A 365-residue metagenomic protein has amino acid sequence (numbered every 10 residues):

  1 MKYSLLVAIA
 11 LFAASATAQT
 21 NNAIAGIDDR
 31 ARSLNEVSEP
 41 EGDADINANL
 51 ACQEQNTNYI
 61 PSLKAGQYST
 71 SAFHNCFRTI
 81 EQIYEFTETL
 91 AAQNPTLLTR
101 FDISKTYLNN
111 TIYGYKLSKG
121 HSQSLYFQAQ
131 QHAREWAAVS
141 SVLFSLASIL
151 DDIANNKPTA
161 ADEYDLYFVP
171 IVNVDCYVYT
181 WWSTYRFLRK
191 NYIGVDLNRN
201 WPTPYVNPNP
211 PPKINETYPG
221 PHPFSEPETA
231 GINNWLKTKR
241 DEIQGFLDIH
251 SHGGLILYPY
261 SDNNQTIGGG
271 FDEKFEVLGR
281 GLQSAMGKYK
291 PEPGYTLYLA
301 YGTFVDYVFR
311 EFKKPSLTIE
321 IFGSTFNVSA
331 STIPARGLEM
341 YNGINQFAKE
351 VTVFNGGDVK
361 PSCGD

Functional and structural regions predicted by a protein language model:
K2-S71: Extreme N-terminal flexible tails
T57-L63, G245-D248, G253-G270, Y298-G364: Active-site-adjacent mobile loop/cap segments within catalytic or ligand-binding domains
S69-R78, Q131-R134, N215-H222, T266-G268 (+1 more regions): Second-shell loop/turn segments in exported
F77-L125: Soluble metallo-hydrolase cores and metallopeptidase-like ectodomains found primarily in the secretory/periplasmic
T99-T106, P291-R310: Short, Gly/Ser/Thr-enriched beta-strand-loop segments that form substrate-interacting elements of hydrolase/peptidase
N109-I112, N155, T184, L299-D306: Alpha-helical scaffolding within the catalytic cores of extracellular/periplasmic polymer-degrading hydrolases
S122-Y126, E135-I267, T318-E320: Active-site/substrate-binding loop(s) of hydrolase catalytic cores
G254, N263-P293: Acidic, glycine-rich loop-and-strand cores that form catalytic or ligand-binding grooves in diverse globular domains
